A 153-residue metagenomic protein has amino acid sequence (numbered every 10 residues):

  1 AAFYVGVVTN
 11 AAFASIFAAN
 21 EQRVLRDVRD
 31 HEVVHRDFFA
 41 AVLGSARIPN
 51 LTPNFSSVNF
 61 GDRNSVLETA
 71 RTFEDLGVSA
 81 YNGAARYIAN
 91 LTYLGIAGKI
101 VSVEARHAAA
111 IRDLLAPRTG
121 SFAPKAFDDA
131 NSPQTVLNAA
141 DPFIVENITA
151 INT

Functional and structural regions predicted by a protein language model:
A1-T153: All-alpha RGS (Regulator of G-protein Signaling) helical domain and cognate RGS-like helical scaffolds
